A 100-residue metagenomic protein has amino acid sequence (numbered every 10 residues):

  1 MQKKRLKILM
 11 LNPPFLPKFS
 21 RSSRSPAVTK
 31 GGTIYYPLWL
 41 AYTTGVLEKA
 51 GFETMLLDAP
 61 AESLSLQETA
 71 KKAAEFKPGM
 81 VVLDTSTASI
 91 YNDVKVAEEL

Functional and structural regions predicted by a protein language model:
M1-L100: A short, structured N-terminal alpha-helical element that caps or precedes a catalytic domain
